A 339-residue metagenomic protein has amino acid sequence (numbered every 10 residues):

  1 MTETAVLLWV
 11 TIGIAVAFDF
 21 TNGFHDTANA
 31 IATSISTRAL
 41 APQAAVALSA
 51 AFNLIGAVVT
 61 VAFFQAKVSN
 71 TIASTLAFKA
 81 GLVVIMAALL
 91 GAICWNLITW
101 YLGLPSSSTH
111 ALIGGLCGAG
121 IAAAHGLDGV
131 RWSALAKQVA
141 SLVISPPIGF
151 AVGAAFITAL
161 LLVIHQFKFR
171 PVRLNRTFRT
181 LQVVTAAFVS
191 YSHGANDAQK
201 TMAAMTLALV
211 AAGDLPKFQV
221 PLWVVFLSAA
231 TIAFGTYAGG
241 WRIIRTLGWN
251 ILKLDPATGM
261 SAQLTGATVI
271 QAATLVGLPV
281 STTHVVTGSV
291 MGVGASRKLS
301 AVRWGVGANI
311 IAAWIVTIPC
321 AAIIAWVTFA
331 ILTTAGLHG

Functional and structural regions predicted by a protein language model:
M1-G339: Multi-pass alpha-helical transmembrane bundle typical of ion/small-solute transporters and intramembrane aspartyl
